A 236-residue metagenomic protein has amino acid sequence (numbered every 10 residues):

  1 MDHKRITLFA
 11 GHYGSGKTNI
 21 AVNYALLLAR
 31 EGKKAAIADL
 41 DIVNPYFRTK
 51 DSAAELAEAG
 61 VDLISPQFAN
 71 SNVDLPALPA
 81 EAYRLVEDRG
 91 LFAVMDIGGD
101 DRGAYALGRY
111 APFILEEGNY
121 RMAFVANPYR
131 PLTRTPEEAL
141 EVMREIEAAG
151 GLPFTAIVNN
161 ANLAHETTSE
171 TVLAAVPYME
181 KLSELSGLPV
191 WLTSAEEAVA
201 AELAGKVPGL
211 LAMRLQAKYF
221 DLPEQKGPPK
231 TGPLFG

Functional and structural regions predicted by a protein language model:
F9: Hydrophobic anchor at the beta1->P-loop junction of P-loop NTPases
G14: Walker A (P-loop) phosphate-binding loop of P-loop NTPases
K17: Conserved lysine of the Walker
I20, Y24: Hydrophobic positions on the alpha1 helix immediately C-terminal to the Walker A/P-loop
L27-L75, E81: N-terminal phosphate/diphosphate-binding loop that engages ATP/GTP or pyrophosphate donors across diverse enzyme folds
P66-S71, G90-A106: Switch II (G3) loop of P-loop NTPases
D101-K206, G227: Conserved catalytic-core segment of NTP-binding enzymes
K226-L234: Positively charged N-terminal leader segments that act as targeting/secretion signals
